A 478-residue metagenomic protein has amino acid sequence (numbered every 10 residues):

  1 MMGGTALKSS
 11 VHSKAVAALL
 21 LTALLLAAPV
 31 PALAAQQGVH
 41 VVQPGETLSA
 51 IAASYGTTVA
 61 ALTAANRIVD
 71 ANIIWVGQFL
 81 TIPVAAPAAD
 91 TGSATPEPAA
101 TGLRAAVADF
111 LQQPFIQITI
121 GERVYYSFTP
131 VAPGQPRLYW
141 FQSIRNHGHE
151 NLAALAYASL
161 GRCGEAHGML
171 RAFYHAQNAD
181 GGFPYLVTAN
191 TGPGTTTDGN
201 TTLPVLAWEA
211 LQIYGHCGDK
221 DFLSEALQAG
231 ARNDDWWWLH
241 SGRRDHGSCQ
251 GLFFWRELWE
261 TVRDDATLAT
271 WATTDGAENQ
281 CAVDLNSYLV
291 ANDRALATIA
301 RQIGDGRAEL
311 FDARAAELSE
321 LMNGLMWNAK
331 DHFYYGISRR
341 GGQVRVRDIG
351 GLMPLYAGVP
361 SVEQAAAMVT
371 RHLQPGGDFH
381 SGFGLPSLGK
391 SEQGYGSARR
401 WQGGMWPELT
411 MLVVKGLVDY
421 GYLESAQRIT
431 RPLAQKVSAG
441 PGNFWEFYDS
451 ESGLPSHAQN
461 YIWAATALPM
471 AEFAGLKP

Functional and structural regions predicted by a protein language model:
T5-L19: Bacterial N-terminal signal peptides that target proteins for export
A17-A28: Bacterial N-terminal signal peptides
A32-A60, W75-Q78, P87: Primarily a LysM-type cell-wall glycan-binding module
P96-I144, G168-T197, R243-C281, E320-M405 (+1 more regions): Extended glycan-interaction surfaces of carbohydrate-active proteins
P96-Q112, G161-H175, D219-H240, N292 (+3 more regions): Extended, well-ordered alpha-helical scaffold segments
S143-Q177, G350-S361, T410-A426, T430: Alpha-helical support elements that line or immediately flank enzyme active sites and cofactor-binding pockets
E150, L203, A207-A210, N286 (+2 more regions): TPR repeat positional signature
D180-P204, W208-K220: Aromatic/His-enriched, Gly/Pro-containing loop or helix-boundary segments that lie immediately adjacent to catalytic
